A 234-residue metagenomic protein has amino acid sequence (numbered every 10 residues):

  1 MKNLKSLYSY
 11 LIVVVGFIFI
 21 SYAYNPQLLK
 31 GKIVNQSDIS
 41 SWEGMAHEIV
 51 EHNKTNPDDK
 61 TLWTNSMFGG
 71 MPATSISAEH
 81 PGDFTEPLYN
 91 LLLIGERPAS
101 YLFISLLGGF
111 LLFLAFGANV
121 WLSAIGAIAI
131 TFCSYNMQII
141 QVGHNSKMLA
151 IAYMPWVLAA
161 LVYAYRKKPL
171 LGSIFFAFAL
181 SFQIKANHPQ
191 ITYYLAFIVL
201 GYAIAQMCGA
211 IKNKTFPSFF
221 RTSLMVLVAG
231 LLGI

Functional and structural regions predicted by a protein language model:
M1-N3, Y202-F219: Cytosolic-side transmembrane helix boundary signature
M1-Y24, P217-V226: Start-transfer (signal-anchor) and selected internal transmembrane alpha helices of multi-pass inner/ER membrane
K2-S6, V15, H47-E48, L107-L112: Short alpha-helical segments and helix-capping/turn motifs at coil-helix boundaries
K5-S9, Y89-R97, A118-G126, G172: Membrane-interface starts of transmembrane alpha-helices
F17-L106, F116, I128-A152: Membrane-interface coil-to-helix junctions
A23, N53-T55, A164-Y165, C208-K214: Hydrophobic residues in alpha-helical segments
D38, D59, K168-P169, T215: Short, solvent-exposed helix-helix connector turns and helix-capping sites enriched in acidic/polar residues
L106-A115, W121-C208, R221-I234: Membrane-embedded helix bundles of polyisoprenyl
